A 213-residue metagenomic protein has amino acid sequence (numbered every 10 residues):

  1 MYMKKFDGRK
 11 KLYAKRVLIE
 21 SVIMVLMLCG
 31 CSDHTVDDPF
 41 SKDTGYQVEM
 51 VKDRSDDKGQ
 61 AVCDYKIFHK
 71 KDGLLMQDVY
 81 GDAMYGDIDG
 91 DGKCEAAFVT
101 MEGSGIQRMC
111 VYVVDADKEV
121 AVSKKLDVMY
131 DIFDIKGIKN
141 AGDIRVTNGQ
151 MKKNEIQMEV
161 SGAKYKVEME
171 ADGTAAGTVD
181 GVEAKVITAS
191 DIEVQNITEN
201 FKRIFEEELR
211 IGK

Functional and structural regions predicted by a protein language model:
K4-I19: Bacterial N-terminal signal peptides that target proteins for export
V25, G30-S41, A121, D131-K213: Acidic, small-residue rich beta-repeat scaffolds with periodic aromatic anchors
C31-G86, E193-K213: Terminal domain-start segments
S41-M50, G90-T100, R145, E155-I156: Acidic/hydrophobic-patterned starts of short beta strands in beta-sheet-rich repeat architectures
S55-D56, M101-G105: Short glycine/acidic-enriched loop and turn motifs that connect beta-strands
V79-A83, L126-I132: Short coil/turn segments at the loop-to-beta-strand junctions that recur within blades of beta-propeller repeat folds
S104-V113, K166-V167: Structural motif
M109-Y130: Extracellular C-terminal loop/segment signatures of secreted glycoproteins
